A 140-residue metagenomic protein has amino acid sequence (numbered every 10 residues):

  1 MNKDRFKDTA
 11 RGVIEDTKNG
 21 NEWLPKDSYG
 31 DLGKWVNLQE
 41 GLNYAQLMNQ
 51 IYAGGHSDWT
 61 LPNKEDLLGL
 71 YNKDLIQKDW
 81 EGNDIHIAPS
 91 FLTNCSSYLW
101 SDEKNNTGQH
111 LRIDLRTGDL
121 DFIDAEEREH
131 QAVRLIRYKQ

Functional and structural regions predicted by a protein language model:
M1-W59, H130-I136: Extracellular adhesion/carbohydrate-recognition regions
N2, H86-I87, D119-D124: Short, P/G- and charge-enriched loop/turn segments at secondary-structure junctions
T9, T17, N94-C95, E103 (+1 more regions): Surface-exposed loop/turn and secondary-structure junction residues enriched for glycine/proline
P25-S28, D102, L115: Active-site donor-binding loop signature of nucleotide-sugar glycosyltransferases
D27, D66, K104, R137-K139: Short, flexible loop/turn elements at secondary-structure junctions
D31-K34, D79, D121: A short local loop/turn or secondary-structure capping micro-motif enriched for an aromatic residue
L42-H56, K64-R112: An exposed tryptophan-centered "aromatic clamp" motif
R116-Q140: Disulfide-stabilized, aromatic/cysteine-rich ligand-recognition loop
